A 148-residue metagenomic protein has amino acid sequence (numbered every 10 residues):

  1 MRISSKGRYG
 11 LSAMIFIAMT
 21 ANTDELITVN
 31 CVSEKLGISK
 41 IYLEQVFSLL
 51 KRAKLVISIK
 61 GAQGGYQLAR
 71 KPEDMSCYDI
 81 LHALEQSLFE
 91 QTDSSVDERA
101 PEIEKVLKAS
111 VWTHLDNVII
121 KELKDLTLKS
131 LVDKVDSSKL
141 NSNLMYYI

Functional and structural regions predicted by a protein language model:
T23-N30: Short acidic, hydrophobic short linear motifs in intrinsically disordered regions
N30-G37: A short alpha-helical element within helix-turn-helix/winged-helix DNA-binding domains across DNA-binding proteins
E34, K51-R52: Alpha-helical residues within the helix-turn-helix
I41: Key DNA-contact positions within bacterial/archaeal DNA-binding proteins
F47-S48: Short, hydrophobic-biased segments on the C-terminal half of alpha helices that form "recognition helices"
L55-Q63, Q67-L68: Beta-hairpin "wing" of winged helix-turn-helix
E73-D97, N117: Conserved segment of winged-helix/HTH DNA-binding domains
V96-I148: C-terminal regulatory/oligomerization modules of transcriptional regulators
